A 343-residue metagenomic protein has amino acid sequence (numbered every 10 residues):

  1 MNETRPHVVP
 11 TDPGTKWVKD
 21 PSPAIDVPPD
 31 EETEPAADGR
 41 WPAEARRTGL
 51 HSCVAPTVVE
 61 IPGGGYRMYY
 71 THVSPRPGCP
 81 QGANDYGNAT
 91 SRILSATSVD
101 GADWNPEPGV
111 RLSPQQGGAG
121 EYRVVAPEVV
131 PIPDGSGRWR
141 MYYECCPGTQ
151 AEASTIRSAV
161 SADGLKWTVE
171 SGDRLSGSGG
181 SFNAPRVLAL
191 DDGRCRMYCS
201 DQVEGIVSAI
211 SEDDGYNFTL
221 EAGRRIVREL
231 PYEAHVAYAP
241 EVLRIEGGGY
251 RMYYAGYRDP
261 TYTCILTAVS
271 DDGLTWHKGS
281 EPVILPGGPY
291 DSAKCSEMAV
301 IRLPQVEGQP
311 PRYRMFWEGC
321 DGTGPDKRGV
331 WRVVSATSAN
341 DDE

Functional and structural regions predicted by a protein language model:
M1-E343: Carbohydrate-active catalytic/glycan-binding domains of CAZyme proteins, especially the secreted or lumenal ectodomains
